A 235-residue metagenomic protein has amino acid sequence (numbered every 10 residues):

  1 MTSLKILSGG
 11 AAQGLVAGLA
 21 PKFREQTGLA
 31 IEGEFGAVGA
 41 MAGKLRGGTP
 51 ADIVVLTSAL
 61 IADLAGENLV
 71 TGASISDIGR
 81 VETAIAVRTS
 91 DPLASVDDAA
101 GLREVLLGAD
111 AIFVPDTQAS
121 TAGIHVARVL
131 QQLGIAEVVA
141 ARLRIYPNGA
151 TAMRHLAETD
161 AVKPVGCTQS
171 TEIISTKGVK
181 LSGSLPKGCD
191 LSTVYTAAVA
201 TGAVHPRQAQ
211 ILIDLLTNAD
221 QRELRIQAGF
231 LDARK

Functional and structural regions predicted by a protein language model:
M1-E34, G39, G43, G47-T49 (+4 more regions): Exported/periplasmic ABC-transporter solute-binding proteins
D52-I53: Phosphopantetheine-dependent thiolation modules in NRPS/PKS and related acyl-activating systems
